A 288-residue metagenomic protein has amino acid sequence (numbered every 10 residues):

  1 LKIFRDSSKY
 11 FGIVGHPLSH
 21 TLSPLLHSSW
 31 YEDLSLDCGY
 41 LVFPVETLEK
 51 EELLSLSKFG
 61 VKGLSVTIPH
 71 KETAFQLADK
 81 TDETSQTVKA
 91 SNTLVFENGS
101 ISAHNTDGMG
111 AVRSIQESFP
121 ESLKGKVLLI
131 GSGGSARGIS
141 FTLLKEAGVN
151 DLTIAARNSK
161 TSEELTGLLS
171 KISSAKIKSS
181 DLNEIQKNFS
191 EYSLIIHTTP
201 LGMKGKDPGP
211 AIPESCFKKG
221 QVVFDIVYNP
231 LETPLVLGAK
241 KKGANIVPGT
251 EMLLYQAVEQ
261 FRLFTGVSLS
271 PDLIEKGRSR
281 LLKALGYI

Functional and structural regions predicted by a protein language model:
I3-F119, E232: Phosphate/diphosphate ligand-binding glycine-rich loop within oxidoreductases
F4-S7, E121-L123, E146-G148, I212-Q221: Short, conserved loop/helix-junction motifs that constitute active-site signature segments in enzyme catalytic cores
G15, A103-G108, I115-Q116, L123-K145 (+1 more regions): Glycine-rich adenosine-cofactor-binding loop
L41, T153, V247: Conserved beta-strand positions in the Rossmann-like core of class I SAM-dependent methyltransferases
K145-D151, K242-N245: Conserved S-adenosyl-L-methionine
V149-I172: NAD(P)-binding Rossmann-fold cofactor-contacting core
A175-I246: Rossmann-like adenosine-cofactor binding region
V222, I226-I288: Adenosine-phosphate binding glycine-rich loop
